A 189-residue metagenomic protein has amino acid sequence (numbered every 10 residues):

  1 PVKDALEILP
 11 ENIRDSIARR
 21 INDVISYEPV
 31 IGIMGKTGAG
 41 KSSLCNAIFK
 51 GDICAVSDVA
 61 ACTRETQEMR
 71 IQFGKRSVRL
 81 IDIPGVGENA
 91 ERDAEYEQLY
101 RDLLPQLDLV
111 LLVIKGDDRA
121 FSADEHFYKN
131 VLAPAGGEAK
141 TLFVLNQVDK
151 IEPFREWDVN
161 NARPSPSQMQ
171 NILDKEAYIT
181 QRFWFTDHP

Functional and structural regions predicted by a protein language model:
P1-R79: Conserved G1/Walker A P-loop phosphate-binding module
R14-A18, T66, A94-E97, R101 (+1 more regions): Short, well-ordered alpha-helical scaffold segments within catalytic/effector domains
K36, D82-G85, F143-D149: Short loop/turn segments at strand-loop or loop-helix junctions that form parts of catalytic or ligand-binding pockets
S42, I53, N89-R92, S122 (+1 more regions): Active-site-proximal flexible loops/turns
L44, D82, L111: Residue-level signature of catalytic and energy-coupling elements of molecular machines, predominantly ATP/GTP-dependent
F49, P84-G85, K115: Short glycine-/small-residue-rich Rossmann-like dinucleotide-binding loops
C54-S57, M69-Q106: Conserved nucleotide-sensing/catalytic segment adjacent to the nucleotide-binding pocket in NTP-handling enzymes
Q72-K75, Q98-H188: Conserved C-terminal guanine-recognition region of P-loop GTPase G domains, centered on the G4
